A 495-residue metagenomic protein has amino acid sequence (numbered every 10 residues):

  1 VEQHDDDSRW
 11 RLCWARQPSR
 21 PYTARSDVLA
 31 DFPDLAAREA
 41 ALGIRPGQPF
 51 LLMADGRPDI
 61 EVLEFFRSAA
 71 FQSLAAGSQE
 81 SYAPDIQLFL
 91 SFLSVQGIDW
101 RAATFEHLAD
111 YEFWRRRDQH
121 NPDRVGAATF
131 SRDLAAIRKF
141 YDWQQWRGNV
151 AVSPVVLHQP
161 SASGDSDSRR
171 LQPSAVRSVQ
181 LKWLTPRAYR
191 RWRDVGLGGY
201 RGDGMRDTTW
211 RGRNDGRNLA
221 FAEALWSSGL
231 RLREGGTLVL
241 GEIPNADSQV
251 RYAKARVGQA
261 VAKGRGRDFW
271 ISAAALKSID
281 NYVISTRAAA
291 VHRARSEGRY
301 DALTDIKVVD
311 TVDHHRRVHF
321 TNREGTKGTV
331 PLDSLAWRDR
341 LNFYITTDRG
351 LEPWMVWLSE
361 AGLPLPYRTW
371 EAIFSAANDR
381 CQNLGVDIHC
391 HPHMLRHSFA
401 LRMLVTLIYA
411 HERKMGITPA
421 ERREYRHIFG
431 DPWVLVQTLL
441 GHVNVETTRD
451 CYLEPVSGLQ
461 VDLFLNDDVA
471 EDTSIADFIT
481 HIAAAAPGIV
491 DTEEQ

Functional and structural regions predicted by a protein language model:
R9, L459-Q495: C-terminal secondary-structure termini that scaffold catalytic or DNA-interacting sites
V62-S78, I86-S174, T208-T209: N-terminal core-binding DNA-recognition domain of tyrosine recombinases/integrases
G148-V150, L225-Q249: Short, charged phosphate-coordinating catalytic segments
D167-N214, K263, A274-N281, S285: Long, amphipathic, Lys/Arg-enriched alpha-helical "connector/arm" segment
D194-L232, H427-G430: Basic, Lys/Arg- and aromatic-enriched nucleic-acid-binding interface segment
T237-T346: Conserved tyrosine-mediated DNA breakage-rejoining catalytic core shared by Y-recombinases
V250-G258, H391, M415-V456, D462-N466: Short functional hotspots where side chains directly engage DNA or cofactors
E371-T438: Short, basic (Lys/Arg/His-rich) helix/loop patches that form interaction surfaces in the mid-to-C-terminal regions
